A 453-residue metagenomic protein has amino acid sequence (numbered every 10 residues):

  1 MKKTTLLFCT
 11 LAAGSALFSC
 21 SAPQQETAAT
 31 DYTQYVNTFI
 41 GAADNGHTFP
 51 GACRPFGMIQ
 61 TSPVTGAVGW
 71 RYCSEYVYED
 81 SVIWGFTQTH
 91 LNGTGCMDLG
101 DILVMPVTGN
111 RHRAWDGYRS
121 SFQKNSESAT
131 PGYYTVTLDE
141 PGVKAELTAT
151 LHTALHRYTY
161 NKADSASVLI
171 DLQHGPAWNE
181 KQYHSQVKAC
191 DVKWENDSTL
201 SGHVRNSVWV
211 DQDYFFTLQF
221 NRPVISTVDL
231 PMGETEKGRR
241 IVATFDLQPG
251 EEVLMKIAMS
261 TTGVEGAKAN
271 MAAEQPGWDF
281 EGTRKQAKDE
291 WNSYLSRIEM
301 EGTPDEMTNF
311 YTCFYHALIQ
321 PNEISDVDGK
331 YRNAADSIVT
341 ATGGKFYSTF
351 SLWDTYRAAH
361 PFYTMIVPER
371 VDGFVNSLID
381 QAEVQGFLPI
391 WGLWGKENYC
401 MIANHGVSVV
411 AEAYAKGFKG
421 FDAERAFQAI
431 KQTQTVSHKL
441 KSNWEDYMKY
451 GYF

Functional and structural regions predicted by a protein language model:
M1-T4: Positively charged n-region of N-terminal signal peptides that target proteins for export
L6-A13: Sec-dependent N-terminal signal peptides
G14-S15, I366: Hydrophobic alpha-helical membrane context
F18-S19: C-terminal motif of bacterial Sec signal peptides marking the signal peptidase cleavage site
Q25-H360, T364-S408, Y414-F453: Accessory carbohydrate-recognition regions in carbohydrate-active enzymes
